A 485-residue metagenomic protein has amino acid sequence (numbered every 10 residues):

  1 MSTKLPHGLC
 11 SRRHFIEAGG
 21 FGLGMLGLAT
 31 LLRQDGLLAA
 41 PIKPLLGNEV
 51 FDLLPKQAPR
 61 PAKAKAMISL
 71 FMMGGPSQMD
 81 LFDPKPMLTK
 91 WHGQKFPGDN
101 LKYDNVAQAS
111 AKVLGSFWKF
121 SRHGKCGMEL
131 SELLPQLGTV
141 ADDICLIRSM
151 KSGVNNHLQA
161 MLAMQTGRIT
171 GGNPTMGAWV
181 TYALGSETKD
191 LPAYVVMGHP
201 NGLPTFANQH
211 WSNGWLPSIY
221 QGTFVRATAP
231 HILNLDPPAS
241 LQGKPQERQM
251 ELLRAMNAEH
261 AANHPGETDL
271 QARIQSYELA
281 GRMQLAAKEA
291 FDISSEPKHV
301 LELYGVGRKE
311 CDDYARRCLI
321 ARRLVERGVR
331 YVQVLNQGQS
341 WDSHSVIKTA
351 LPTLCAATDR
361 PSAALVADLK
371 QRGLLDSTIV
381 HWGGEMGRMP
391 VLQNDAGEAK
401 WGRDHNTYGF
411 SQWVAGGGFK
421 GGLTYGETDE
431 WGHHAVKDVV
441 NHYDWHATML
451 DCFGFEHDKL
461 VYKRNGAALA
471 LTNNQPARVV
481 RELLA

Functional and structural regions predicted by a protein language model:
M1-A485: Ligand-binding pockets and gating/stacking loops
